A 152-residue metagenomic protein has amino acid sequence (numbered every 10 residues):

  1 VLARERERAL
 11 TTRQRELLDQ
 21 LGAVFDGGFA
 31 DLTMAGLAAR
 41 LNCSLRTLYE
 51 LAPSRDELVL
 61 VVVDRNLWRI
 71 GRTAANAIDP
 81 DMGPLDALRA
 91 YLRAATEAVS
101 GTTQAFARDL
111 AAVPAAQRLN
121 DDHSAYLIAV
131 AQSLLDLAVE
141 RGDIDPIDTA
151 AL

Functional and structural regions predicted by a protein language model:
V1-R15: N-terminal intrinsically disordered/low-complexity leader segments
L10, Q14, P146-L152: Short amphipathic alpha-helix in the helical subdomain of ABC transporter nucleotide-binding domains
T12, Q20, G27-E57, V61: Helix-turn-helix
R13, R55, V62, N66 (+4 more regions): Hydrophobic/aromatic residues within well-ordered alpha-helical segments
L17-F25, N66: Short hydrophobic clusters on alpha-helical segments that form packing/core surfaces in small helical domains
V61, A74-G101: Hydrophobic alpha-helical connector segments
W68-G71, A115-R141, A150: Amphipathic alpha-helical packing segments from all-alpha helical-bundle domains
R93-V130: Short secondary-structure transition hinges
